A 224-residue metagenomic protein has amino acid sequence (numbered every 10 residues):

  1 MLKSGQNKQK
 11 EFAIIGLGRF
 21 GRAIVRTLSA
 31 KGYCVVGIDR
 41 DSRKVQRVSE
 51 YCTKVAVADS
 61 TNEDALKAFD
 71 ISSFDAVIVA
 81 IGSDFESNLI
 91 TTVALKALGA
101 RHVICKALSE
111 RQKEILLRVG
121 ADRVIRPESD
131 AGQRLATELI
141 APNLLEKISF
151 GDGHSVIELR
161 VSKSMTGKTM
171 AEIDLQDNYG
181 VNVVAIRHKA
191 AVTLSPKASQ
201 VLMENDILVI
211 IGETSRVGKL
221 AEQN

Functional and structural regions predicted by a protein language model:
M1-N224: Cytosolic regulatory regions of ion transport systems
